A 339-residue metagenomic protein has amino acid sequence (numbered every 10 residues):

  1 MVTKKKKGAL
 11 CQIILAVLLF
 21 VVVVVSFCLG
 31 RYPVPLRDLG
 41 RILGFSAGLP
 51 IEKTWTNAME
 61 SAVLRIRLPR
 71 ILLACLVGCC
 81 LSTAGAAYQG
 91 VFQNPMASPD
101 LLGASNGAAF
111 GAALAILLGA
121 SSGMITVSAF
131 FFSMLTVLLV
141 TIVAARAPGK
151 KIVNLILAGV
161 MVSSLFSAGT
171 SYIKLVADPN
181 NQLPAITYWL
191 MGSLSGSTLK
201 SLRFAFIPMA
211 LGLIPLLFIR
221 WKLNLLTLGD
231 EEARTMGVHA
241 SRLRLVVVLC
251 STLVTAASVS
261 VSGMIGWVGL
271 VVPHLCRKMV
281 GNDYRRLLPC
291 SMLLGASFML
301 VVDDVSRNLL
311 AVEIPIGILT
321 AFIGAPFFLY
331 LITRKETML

Functional and structural regions predicted by a protein language model:
V2-L339: Alpha-helical transmembrane segments in inner-membrane proteins
